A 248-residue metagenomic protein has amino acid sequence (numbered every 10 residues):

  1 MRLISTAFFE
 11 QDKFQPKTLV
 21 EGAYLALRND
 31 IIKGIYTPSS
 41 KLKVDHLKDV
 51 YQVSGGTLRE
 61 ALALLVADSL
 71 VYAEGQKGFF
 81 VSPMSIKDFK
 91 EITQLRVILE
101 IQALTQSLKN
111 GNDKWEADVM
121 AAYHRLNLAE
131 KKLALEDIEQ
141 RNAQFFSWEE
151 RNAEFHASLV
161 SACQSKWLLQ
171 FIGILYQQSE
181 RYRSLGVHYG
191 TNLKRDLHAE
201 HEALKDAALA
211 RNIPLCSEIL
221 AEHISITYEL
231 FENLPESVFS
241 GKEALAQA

Functional and structural regions predicted by a protein language model:
M1-K109, E236-A248: Short linear motifs at protein or domain termini
R2-I4, Q15, R181-A248: C-terminal all-alpha effector/ligand-binding and dimerization domain of prokaryotic HTH-type transcriptional repressors
E21, V97, M120, R195-A199: Amphipathic alpha-helical repeat elements characteristic of tetratricopeptide repeat
I32-Y36, L104, L108-N112, K131-E139 (+3 more regions): Short, flexible helix-adjacent loops and helix caps
Y72-A73, N152, D196-L197: Short, flexible turn/loop "capping" segments at secondary-structure junctions
S85-K90, L108-G111, E139-Q144, S184-T191 (+1 more regions): A ubiquitous short alpha-helical element
Q102, K114-S184, A199-A210, L215-S225: Conserved amphipathic alpha-helical segments that form helical-bundle/coiled-coil interaction surfaces
